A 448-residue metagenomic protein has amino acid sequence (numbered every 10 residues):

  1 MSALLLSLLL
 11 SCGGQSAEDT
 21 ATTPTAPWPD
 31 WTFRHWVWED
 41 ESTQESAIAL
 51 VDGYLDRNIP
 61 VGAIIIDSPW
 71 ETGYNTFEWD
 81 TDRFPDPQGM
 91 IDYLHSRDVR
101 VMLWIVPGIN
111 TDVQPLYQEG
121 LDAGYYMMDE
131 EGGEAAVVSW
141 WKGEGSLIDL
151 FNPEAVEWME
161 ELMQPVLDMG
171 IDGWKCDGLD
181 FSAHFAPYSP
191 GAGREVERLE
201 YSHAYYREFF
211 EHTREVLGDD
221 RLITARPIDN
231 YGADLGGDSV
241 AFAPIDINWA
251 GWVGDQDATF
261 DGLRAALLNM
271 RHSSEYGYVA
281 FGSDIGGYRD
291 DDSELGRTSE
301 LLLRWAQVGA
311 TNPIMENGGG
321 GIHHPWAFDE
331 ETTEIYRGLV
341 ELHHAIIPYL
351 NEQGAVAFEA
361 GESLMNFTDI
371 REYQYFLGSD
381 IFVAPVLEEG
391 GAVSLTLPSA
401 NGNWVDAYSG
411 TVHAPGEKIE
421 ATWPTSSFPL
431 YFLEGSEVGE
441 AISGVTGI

Functional and structural regions predicted by a protein language model:
M1-S2: Bacterial N-terminal signal peptides that target proteins for export
L10-S11: C-terminal motif of bacterial Sec signal peptides marking the signal peptidase cleavage site
A17, A21-A441: Catalytic-domain carbohydrate-binding cleft regions of carbohydrate-active enzymes
G447-I448: Short, solvent-exposed mixed-charge patches
